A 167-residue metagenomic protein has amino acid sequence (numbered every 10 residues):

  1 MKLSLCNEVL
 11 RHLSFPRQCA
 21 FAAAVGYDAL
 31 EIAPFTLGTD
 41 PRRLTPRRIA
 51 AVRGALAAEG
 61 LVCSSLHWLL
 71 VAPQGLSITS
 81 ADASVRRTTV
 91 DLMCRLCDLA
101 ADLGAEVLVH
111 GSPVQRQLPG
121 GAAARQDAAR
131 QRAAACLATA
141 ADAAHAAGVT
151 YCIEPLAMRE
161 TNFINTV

Functional and structural regions predicted by a protein language model:
M1-S4, V9, V62: Mobile, glycine- and charge-enriched loop segments and immediately flanking short secondary-structure elements within
L5, A22, L30, L56 (+5 more regions): Conserved, mostly hydrophobic/aromatic
C6-L10, A33-L37, W68-V71, P113 (+2 more regions): Active-site beta-loop-alpha junctions enriched in small/polar residues
R11-P16: Short N-terminal binding/cap micro-motifs at the start of the first secondary-structure element
R17, F21-Y27, P34-P41: Conserved N-terminal beta1-alpha1 strand-loop-helix module at the mouth
R17, G75-V167: Active-site acidic/histidine proton-transfer and metal-coordination neighborhood in alpha/beta enzyme cores
C19-V25, L44-H67, C97-G104, A138-A146: Acidic (Asp/Glu)-rich catalytic clusters
A33-A57, S112-P119: Glycine-rich, proline-tolerant flexible connector loops at the mouths of alpha/beta enzymes
